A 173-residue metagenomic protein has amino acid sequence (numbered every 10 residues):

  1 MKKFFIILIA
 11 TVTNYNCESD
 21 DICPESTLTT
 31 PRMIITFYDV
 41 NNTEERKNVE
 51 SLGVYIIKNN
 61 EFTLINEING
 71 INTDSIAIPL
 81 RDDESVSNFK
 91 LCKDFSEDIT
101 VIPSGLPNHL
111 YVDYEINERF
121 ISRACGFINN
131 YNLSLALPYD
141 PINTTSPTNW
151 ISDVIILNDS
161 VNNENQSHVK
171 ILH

Functional and structural regions predicted by a protein language model:
M1-L28: Bacterial Sec-dependent N-terminal signal peptides
I9-V12, F37, L172: Compositionally biased, intrinsically disordered low-complexity segments
A10, N16, V40-N42, E61 (+1 more regions): Preference for short coil/turn "hinge" residues that link or interrupt alpha-helices
E18-T27, P79-H173: Extracytoplasmic cysteine-anchoring/structural motifs
T27-L28, R46-N48: Short glycine/proline-enriched turns and hinge-like loops at secondary-structure junctions
L28-I34: Contiguous beta-strand segments within globular domains
T36-R46: Structural motif
K47-T100: Tryptophan-paired
